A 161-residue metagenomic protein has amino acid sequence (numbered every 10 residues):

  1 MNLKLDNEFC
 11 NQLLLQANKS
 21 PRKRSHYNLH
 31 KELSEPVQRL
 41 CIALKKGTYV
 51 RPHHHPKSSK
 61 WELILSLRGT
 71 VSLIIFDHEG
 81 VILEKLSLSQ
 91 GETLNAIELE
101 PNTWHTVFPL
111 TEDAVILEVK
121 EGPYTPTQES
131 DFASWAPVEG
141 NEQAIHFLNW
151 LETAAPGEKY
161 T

Functional and structural regions predicted by a protein language model:
M1-Q38, E84-Q90, H146-T161: A short, N-terminal "cap"/entry segment at the start of jelly-roll beta-barrel domains of the cupin/DSBH fold
C41-I42, W61-S66, I97, V107: His/acidic/aromatic-lined binding-pocket segments of jelly-roll/cupin-type domains and related regulatory beta-sandwich
C41-K60: Conserved short histidine dyad/triad with adjacent acidic residue
P52, L73-I75, I97-L99, H105-L110 (+1 more regions): Short beta-strand His + acidic residue motifs that chelate non-heme Fe in jelly-roll/DSBH and cupin folds
S59-E79: Glycine- and acidic-residue-biased ligand/ion/polar-headgroup-sensing regions
D77-H105: Short acidic-glycine-tyrosine-enriched beta hairpin
V81, T106-T161: Double-stranded beta-helix
